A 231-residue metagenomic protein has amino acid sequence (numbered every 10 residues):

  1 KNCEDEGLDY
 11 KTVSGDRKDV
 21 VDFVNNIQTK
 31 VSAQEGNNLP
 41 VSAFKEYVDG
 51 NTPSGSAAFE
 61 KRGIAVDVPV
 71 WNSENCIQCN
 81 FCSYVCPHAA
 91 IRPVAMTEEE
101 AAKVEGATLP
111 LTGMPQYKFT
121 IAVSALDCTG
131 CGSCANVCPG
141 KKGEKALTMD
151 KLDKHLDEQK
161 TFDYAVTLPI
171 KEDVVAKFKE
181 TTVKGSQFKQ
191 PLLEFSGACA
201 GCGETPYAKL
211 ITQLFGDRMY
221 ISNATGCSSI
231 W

Functional and structural regions predicted by a protein language model:
K1-C128, A135-Y220, T225-W231: Ferredoxin-type iron-sulfur electron-transfer modules and their immediate structural context
